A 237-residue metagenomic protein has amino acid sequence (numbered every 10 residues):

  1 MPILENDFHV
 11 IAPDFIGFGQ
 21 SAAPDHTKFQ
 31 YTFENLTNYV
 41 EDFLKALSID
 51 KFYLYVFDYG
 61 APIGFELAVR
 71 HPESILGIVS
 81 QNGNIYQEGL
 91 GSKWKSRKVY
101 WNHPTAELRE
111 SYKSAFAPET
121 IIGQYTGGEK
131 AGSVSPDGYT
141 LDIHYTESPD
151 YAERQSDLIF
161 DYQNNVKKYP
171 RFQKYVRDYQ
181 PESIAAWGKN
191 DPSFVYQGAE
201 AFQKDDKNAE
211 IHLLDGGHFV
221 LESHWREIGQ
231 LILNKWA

Functional and structural regions predicted by a protein language model:
M1-A12: Short amphipathic alpha-helix adjacent to the substrate-entry channel of hydrolases
M1-I3, F43, A186, F219 (+1 more regions): Short alpha-helical functional segments enriched in proximate histidine and acidic residues
I11, F18-D50, L54-Y55, Y59-L213 (+2 more regions): Flexible "cap/lid" subdomain of the alpha/beta-hydrolase fold that forms the substrate-access gate
P13, G216-G217: Short hydrophobic "strand-cap" motifs at the C-terminus of beta-strands
G217-G229: Catalytic histidine-centered segment of alpha/beta-hydrolase-like enzymes
